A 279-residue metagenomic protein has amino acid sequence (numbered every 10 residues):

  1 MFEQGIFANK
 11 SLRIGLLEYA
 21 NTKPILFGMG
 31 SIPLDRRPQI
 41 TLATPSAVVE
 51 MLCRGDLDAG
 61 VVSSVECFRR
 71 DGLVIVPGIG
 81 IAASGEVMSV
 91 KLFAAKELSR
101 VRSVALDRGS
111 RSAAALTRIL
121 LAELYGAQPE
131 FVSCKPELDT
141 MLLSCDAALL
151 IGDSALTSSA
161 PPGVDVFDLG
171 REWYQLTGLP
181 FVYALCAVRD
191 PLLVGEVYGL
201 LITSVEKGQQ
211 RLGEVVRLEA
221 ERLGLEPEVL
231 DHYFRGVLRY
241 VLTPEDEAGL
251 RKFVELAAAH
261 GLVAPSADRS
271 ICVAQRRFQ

Functional and structural regions predicted by a protein language model:
A20-N21, T44-S46, G55-F68, I79 (+1 more regions): Beta->alpha turn/N-cap motifs
G28, V90-L98, S103, F181-E196: A bilobed periplasmic-binding-protein/Venus flytrap-type ligand-binding module shared by bacterial periplasmic
R37, C53-V62, G126-A127, L143-L150: Alpha-to-beta junction loops
Q39-E50, Q128-S144: Short helix-initiation/N-cap motifs at beta->coil->alpha
I79-L138, V166, E172-Y174: A conserved helix-loop-strand patch within extracytoplasmic ligand-binding domains of the periplasmic binding
A82-K91, P161-D190, V237, A264-Q279: Periplasmic-binding protein-like
S133-E219: Pocket-lining segment of extracytoplasmic ligand-binding domains
L192-L256: Secondary-structure end/capping motifs
